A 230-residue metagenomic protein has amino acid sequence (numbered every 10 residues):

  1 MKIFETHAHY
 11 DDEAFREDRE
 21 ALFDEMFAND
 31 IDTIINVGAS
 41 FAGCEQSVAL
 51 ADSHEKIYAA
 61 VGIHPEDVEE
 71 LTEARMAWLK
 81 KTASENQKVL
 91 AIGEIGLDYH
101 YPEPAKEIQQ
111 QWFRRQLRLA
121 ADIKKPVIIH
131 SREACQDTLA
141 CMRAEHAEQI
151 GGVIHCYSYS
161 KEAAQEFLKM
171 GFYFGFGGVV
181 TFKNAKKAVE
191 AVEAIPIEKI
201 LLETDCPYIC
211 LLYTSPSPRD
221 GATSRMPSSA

Functional and structural regions predicted by a protein language model:
M1-I3, A8-D18, F41-P126, Y173 (+1 more regions): Active-site gating/metal-coordination segments in enzymes
H7-H9, H130, H155: Histidine-centered divalent metal-coordination motifs
V48-A49, T72, S131-H146, V153 (+2 more regions): Distinct, well-ordered alpha-helical segments
H54-K56, K88, H146-G151, E166-G175 (+1 more regions): Glycine-enriched alpha-helix->loop->beta-strand junction motifs that scaffold or abut catalytic
G93, E198-L212: Short acidic/histidine-rich active-site segments
Y213-P218: Conserved small/polar residues in nucleotide/adenosyl-binding loops
M226-A230: Hydrophobic alpha-helical segments, chiefly the membrane-spanning helices and signal/signal-anchor peptides
